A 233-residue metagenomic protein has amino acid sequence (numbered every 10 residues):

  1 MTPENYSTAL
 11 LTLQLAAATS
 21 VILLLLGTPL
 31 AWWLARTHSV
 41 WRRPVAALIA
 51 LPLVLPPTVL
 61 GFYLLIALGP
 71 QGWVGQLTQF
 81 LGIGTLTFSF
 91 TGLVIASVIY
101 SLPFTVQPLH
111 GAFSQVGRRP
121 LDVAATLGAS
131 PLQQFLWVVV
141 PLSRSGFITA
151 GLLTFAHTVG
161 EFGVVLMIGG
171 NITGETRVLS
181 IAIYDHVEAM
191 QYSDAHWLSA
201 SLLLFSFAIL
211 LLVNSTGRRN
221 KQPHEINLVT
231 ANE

Functional and structural regions predicted by a protein language model:
M1-S7, I168-F207, L211, E233: Interhelical loop and adjacent transmembrane-helix boundary motif in polytopic membrane transport permeases
E4-L34, L53, V98: Transmembrane alpha-helix signature in integral membrane proteins
A18-I49, F62-L64, L77, A112-L121 (+3 more regions): Transmembrane-helix boundary motif in ABC transporter permease subunits
V21, F104-L109, F113, G117 (+1 more regions): Transmembrane alpha-helices
W41, H110-L121, A125-A129, Q133 (+3 more regions): C-terminal transmembrane helix and the adjacent membrane-cytosol boundary/short C-terminal tail of inner/organellar
G61-V98, I168-I172: Membrane-interfacial helix termini and adjacent extracytoplasmic/periplasmic loops of multi-pass transporters
P70, G146-D185: Non-cytoplasmic
T85-D122, V138, A150-G151, L211 (+1 more regions): Membrane-cytosol interface at the C-terminal ends of specific transmembrane alpha-helices in multi-pass membrane
